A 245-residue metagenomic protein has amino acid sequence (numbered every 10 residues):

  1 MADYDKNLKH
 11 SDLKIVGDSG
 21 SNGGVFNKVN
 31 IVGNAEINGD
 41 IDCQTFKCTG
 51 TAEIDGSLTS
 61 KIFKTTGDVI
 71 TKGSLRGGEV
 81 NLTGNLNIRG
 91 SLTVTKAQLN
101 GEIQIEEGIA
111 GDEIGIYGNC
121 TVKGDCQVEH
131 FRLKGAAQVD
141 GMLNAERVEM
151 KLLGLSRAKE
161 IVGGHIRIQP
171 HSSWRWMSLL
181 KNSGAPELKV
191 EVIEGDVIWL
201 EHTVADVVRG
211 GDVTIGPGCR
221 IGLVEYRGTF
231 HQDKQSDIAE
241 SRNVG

Functional and structural regions predicted by a protein language model:
M1-G245: Extended beta-solenoid/beta-helix repeat architectures
